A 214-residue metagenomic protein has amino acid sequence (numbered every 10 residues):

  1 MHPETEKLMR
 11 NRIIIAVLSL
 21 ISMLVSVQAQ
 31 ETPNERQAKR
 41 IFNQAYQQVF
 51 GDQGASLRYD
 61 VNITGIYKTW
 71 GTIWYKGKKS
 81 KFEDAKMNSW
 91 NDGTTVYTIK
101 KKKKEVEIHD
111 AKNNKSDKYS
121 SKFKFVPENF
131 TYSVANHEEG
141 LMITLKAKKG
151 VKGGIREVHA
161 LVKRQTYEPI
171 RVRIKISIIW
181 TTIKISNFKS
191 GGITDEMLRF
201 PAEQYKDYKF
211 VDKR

Functional and structural regions predicted by a protein language model:
E4-I14: Bacterial N-terminal signal peptides that target proteins for export
I15-L24: Bacterial N-terminal signal peptides
V25-Y67, W74, K78, E203-R214: N-terminal leader/targeting segments and the immediate start of mature chains
E31-N34, H137-G140, K149-E157, R164-R214: Non-transmembrane domains of secretory- and envelope-associated proteins
R58-N62, S80-A85, I143-G150, R171-K175: Short beta-strand segments that buttress and anchor functional surface loops
G71-D117, I179-T182: An acidic-aromatic
Y97-K152: Surface-exposed, polar helix/loop patches in the mature regions of secreted/periplasmic/lumenal proteins that form
